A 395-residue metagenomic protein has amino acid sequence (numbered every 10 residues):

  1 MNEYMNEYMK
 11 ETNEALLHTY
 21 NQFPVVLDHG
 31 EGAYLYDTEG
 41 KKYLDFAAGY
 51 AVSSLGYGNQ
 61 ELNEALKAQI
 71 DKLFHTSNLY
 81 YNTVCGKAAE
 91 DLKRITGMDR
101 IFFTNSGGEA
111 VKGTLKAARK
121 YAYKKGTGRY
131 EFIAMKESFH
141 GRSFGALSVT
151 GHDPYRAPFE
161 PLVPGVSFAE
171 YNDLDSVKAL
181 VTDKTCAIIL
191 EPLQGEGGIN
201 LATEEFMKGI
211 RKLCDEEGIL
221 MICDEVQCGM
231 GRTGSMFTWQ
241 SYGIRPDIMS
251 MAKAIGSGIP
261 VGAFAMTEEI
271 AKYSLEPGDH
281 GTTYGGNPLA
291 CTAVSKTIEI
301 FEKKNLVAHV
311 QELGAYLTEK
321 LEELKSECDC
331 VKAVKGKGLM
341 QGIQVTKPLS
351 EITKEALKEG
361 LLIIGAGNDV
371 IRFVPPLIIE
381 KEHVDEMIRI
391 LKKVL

Functional and structural regions predicted by a protein language model:
N2-L395: Conserved N-terminal phosphate-binding loop of PLP-dependent enzymes in the Aspartate aminotransferase
